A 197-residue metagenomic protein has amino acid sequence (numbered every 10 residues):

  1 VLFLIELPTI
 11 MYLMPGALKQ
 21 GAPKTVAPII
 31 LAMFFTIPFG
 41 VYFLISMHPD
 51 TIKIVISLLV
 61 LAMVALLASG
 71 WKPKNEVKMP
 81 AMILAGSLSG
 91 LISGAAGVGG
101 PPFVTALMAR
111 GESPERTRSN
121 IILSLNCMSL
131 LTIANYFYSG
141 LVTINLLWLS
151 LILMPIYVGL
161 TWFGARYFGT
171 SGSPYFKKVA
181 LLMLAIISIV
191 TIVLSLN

Functional and structural regions predicted by a protein language model:
V1-A27, G90, G100-T161: Small-residue-rich hydrophobic segments that form or flank transmembrane alpha-helices in multi-pass membrane proteins
V1-S69: Membrane helix-loop-helix hairpins that form the core translocation module of multi-pass transporters
P15, P38, Y42-S46, A106 (+3 more regions): Membrane-interface helix caps of multi-pass small-molecule transporters
V77-L91: Small-residue-enriched transmembrane helix starts and helix-helix packing motifs in multi-pass inner-membrane proteins
W162-I186: Interfacial loop-to-transmembrane junctions
V190-N197: Juxtamembrane boundary at the C-terminal end of a transmembrane helix
